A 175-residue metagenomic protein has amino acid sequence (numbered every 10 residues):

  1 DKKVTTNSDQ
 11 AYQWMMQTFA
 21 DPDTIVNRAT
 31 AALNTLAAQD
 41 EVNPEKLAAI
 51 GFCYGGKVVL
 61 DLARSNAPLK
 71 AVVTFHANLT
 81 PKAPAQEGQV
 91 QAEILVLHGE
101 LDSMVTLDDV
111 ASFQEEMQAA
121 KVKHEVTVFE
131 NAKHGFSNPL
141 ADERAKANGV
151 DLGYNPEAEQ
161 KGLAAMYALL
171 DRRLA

Functional and structural regions predicted by a protein language model:
D1-E41, P139-G153: Serine-hydrolase catalytic machinery in alpha/beta-hydrolase-like enzymes
E41-F52: Alpha/beta-hydrolase fold nucleophile elbow
G51-G55, V59: Gly/Ala-rich beta-loop-alpha elbow adjacent to hydrolase catalytic centers
P68-N78: A conserved short beta-strand
V90, V96-H98, D102: Short beta-strand/loop motif that positions the catalytic acidic residue of the alpha/beta-hydrolase fold
L101-V105, H134-G135: Acidic catalytic loop of the alpha/beta-hydrolase fold
T106-M117: Short alpha-helix in the alpha/beta-hydrolase fold that links the catalytic acid
Q118, K123-A175: C-terminal catalytic histidine-bearing segment of alpha/beta-hydrolase fold enzymes
